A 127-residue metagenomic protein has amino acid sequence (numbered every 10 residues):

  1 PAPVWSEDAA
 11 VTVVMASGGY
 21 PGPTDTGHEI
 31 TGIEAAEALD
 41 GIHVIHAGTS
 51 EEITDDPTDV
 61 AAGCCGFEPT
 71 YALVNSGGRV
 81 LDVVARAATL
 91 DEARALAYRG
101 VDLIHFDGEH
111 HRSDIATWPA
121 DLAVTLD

Functional and structural regions predicted by a protein language model:
P1-D127: Peripheral (often C-terminal) accessory segments that flank ATP-dependent C-N-forming ligase machineries
